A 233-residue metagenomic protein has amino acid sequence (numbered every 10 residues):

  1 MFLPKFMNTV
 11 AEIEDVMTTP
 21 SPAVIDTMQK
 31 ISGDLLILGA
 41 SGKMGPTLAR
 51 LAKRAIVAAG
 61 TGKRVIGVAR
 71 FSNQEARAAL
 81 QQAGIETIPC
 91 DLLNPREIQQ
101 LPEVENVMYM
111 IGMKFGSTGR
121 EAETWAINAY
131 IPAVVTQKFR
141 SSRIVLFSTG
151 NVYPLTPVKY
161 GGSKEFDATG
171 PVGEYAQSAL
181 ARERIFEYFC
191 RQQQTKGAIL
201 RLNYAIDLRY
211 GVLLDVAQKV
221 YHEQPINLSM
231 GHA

Functional and structural regions predicted by a protein language model:
M1-L36, A58: Non-catalytic terminal and boundary segments that flank Rossmann-like NAD(P)-dependent oxidoreductase
D34, N106-Y109, K114, Y130-E174: Conserved Rossmann-fold NAD(P)-dependent oxidoreductase catalytic core, especially the SDR/UDP-sugar
L36-R54: N-terminal Rossmann NAD(P)H-binding glycine-rich loop of SDR-like oxidoreductase domains
P46, F71-E75, A79-I127: NAD(P)H-binding glycine-rich loop region in Rossmannoid oxidoreductase-like domains and their noncatalytic homologs
V57-E75: Conserved glycine-rich Rossmann-like NAD(P)H-binding loop of the short-chain dehydrogenase/reductase
S117-E123, L155-Y160, G211: Conserved catalytic-core motifs of eukaryotic protein kinase domains, centered on the activation segment
W125-A129, G161-E183, I206, A233: Short-chain dehydrogenase/reductase
L180-A233: NAD(P)-dependent short-chain dehydrogenase/reductase
